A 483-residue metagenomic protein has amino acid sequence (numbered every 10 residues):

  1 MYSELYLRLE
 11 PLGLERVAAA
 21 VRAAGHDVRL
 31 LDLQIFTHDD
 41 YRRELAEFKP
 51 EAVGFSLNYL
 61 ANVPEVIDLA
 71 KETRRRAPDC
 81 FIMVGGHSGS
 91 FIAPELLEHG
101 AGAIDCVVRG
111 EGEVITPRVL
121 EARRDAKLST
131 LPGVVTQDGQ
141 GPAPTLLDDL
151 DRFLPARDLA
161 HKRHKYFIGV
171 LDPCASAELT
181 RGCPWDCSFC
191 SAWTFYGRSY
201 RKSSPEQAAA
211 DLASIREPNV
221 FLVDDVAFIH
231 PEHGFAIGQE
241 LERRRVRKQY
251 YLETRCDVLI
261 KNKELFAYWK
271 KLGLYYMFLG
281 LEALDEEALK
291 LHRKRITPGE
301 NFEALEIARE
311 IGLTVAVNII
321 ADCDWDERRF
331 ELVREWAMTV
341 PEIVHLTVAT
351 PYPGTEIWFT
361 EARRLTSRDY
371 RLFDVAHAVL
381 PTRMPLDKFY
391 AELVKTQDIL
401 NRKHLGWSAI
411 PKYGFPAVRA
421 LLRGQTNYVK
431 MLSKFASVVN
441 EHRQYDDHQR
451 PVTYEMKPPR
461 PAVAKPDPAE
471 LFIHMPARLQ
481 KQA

Functional and structural regions predicted by a protein language model:
Y2-L14: Glycine- and acidic-residue-enriched helix-capping/strand-helix junction motifs
E4, I92, W185, E232 (+5 more regions): Flexible glycine/acidic-rich beta-alpha junction loops that bind and position SAM and/or redox cofactors in anaerobic
L9, R157-I319, C323, E335: Radical SAM [4Fe-4S] cluster-binding motif and immediate context
G13, V17-L147, V348-T350, G354: Glycine-rich beta-alpha loop elements in corrinoid/cobalamin-binding modules across cobalamin-dependent enzymes
D39-Y41, I92, K261-L265, R329: Short acidic active-site motifs
R42-L45, E51, A103, G139 (+3 more regions): Radical SAM enzyme core and accessory elements
E95-V114, Y268-M277, V333-T347: Structural recognition of alpha->loop->beta junctions
I237-L241, E327-I343, H404: Short, electropositive alpha-helical surface patch
